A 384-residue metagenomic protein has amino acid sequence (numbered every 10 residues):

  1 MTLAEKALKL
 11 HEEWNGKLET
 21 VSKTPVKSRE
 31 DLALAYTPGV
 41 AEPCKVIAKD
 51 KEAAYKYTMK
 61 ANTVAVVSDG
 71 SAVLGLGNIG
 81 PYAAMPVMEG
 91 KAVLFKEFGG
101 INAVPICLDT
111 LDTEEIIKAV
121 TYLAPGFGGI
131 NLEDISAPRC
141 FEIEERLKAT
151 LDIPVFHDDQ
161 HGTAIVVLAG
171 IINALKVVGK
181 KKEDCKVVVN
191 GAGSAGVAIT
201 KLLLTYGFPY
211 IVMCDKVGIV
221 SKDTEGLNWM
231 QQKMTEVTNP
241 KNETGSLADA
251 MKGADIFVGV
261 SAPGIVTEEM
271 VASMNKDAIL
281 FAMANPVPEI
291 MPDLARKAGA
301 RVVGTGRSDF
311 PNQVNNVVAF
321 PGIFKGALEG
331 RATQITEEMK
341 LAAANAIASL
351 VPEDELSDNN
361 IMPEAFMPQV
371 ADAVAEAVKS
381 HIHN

Functional and structural regions predicted by a protein language model:
M1-I153, A375, H381: N-terminal ligand-binding/catalytic initiation module
E12, Y55-K60, K96-E97, Y122-A124 (+8 more regions): Solvent-exposed alpha-helices and their adjacent loops that cap or buttress functional pockets in soluble metabolic
D69-S71, I79, L108-D109, D134-A137 (+5 more regions): Short, ordered loop/turn segments at secondary-structure junctions
L74, I79-G99, H157, I165-A262: Glycine-rich phosphate/diphosphate-binding loop of Rossmann-like nucleotide-binding domains
P105, N131-D134, V155-D158, V189 (+4 more regions): General beta-strand structural signal in soluble alpha/beta enzymes
D158, A282-N384: Adenosine-phosphate binding glycine-rich loop
Q232-V302, R307-D309: Rossmann-like adenosine-cofactor binding region
